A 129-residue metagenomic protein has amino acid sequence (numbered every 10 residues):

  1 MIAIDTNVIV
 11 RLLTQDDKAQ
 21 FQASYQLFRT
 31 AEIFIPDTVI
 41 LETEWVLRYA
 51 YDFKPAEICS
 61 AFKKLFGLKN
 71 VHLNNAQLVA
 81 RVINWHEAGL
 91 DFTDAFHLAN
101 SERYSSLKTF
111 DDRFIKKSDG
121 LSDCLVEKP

Functional and structural regions predicted by a protein language model:
M1, L98-P129: Acidic, PIN/NYN-like endoribonuclease modules and their adjacent C-terminal/linker elements
M1-I35, A50-E57, L125-P129: Short, well-structured N-terminal submotif of metal-dependent ribonuclease cores
I4, L41-E42: A generic alpha-helix surface/boundary motif
N7-V8, T38, D112-R113: Alpha-helix/helix-capping structural signal
E42-N70, I83: Active-site-proximal, substrate-binding regions of enzyme catalytic domains and RNA-binding/basic surfaces
K69-D112: Active-site neighborhoods of divalent-metal-dependent phosphate/nucleic-acid chemistry enzymes
